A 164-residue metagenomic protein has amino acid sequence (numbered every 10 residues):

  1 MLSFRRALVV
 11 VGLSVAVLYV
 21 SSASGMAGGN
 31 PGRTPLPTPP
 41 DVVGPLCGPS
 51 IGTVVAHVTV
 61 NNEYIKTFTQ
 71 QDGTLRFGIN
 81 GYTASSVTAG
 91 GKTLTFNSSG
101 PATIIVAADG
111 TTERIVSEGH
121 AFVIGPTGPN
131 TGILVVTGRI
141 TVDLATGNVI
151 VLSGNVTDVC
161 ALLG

Functional and structural regions predicted by a protein language model:
M1-L2, A16-V17, H120: Short non-domain terminal segments
M1-V9: Bacterial N-terminal signal peptides that target proteins for export
R5, A23-M26: Serine/proline-rich low-complexity intrinsically disordered segments, especially terminal tails, linkers
V10-S21: Bacterial N-terminal signal peptides
M26-G164: Beta-strand-enriched cores of mature, soluble protein domains
